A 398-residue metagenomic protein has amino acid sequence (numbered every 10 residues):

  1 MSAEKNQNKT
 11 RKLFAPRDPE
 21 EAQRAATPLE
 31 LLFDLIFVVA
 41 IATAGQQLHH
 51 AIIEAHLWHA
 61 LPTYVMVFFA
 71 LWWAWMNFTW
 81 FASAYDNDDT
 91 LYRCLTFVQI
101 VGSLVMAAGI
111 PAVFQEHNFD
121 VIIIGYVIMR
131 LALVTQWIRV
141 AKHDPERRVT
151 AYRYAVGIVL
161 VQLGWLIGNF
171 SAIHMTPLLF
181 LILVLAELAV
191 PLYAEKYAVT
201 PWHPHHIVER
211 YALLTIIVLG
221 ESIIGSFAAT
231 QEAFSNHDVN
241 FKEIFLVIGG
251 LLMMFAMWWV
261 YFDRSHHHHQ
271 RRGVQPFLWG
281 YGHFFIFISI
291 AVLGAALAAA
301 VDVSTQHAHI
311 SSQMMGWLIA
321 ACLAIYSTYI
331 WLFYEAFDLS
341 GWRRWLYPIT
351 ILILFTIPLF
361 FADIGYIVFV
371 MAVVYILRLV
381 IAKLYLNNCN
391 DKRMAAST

Functional and structural regions predicted by a protein language model:
S2-T27, L31, I36, A42 (+6 more regions): Predominantly late transmembrane helices and immediately cytosolic-facing juxtamembrane segments
F37-V38, H49: Short acidic, Gly/Ser-rich segments with clustered Asp/Glu that frequently serve as metal-coordination loops in enzyme
G45-H59, S83, A112-V113, I364: Short, hydrophobic transmembrane alpha-helix segments
